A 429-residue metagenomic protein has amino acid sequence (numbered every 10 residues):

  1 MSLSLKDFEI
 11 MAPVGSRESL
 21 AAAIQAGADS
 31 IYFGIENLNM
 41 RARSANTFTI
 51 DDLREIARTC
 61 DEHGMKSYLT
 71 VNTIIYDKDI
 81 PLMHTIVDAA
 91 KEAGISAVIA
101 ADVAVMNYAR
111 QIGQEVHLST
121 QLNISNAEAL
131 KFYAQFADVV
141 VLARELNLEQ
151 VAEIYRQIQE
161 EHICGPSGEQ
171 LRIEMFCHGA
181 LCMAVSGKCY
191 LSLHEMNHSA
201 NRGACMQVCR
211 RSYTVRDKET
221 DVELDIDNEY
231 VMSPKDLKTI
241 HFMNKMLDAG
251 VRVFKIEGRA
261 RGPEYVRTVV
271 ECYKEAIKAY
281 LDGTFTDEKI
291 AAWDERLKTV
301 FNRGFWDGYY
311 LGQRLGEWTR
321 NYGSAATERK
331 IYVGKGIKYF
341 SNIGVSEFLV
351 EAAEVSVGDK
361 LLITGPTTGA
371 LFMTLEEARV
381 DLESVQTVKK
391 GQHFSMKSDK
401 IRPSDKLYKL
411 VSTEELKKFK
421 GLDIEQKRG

Functional and structural regions predicted by a protein language model:
M1-A26, S30-A42, I56-A57, D61-T73 (+5 more regions): Surface-exposed amphipathic alpha-helical tracts and adjacent flexible/coil segments at the periphery of soluble enzymes
N46-D52, P81-I86: Charged helix-capping and loop-helix junction motifs
M83-S119: Well-ordered mid-protein domain cores that form the structural environment of catalytic cofactors
S125-L130: Short, glycine/polar-rich helix-capping loops at beta-to-alpha or helix-loop-helix junctions that flank or form
